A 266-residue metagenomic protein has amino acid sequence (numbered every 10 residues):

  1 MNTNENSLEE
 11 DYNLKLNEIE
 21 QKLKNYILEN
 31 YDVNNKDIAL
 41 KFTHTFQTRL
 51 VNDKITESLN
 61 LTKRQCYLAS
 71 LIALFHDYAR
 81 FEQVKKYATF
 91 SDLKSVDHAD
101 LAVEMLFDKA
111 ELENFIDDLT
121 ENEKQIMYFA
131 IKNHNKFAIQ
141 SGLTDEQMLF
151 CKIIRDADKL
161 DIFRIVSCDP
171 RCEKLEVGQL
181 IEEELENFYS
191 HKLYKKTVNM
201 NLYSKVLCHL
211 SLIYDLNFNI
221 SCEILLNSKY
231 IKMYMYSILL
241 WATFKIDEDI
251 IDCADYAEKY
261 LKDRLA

Functional and structural regions predicted by a protein language model:
N2-L23: Extreme N-terminal tail/first-helix region
E5-E10, I38-F42, F46, L50 (+4 more regions): Divalent metal-dependent phosphate-bond-processing catalytic cores, especially two-metal-ion Mg2+/Mn2+ enzymes that act
K15, I19, L40, H44 (+4 more regions): A generic short alpha-helical patch detector that favors 3-5-residue windows in or near N-terminal regions
E20-L50, A79-D92: Active-site flanking loop/helix segments enriched in acidic
Q47-I55, V96-E111: An active-site-proximal "capping" alpha-helix that borders the catalytic cofactor pocket
N60-L71, L112-K132, Q147-I153: Acidic/histidine metal-binding catalytic segments
C66-S91, A102, L106, I126-F137: His-Asp-centered metal-binding catalytic motifs of divalent-metal-dependent phosphohydrolases/nucleases
